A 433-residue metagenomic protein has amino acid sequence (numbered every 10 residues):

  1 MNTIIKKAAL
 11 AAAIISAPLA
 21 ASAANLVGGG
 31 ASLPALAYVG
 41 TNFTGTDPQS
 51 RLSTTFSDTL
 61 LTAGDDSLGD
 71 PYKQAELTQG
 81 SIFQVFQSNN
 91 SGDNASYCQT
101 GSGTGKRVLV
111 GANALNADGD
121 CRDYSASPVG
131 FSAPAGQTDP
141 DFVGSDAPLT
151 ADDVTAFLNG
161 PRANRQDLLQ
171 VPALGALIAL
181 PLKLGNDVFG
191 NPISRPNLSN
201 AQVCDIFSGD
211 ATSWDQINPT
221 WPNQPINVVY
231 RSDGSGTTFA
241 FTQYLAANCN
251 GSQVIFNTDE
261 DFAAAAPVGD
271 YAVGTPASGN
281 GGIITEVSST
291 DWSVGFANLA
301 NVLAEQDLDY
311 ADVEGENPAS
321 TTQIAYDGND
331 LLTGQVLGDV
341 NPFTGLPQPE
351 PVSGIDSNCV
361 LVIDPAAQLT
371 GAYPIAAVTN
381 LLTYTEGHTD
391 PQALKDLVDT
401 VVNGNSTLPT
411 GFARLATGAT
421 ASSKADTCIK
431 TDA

Functional and structural regions predicted by a protein language model:
M1-A23: Gram-negative bacterial Sec-dependent N-terminal signal peptides
A23-A433: Flexible loop/hinge segments at secondary-structure junctions
